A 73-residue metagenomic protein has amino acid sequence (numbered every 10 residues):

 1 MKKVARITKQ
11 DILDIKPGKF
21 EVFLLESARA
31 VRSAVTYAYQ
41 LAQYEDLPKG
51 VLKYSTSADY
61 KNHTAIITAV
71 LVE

Functional and structural regions predicted by a protein language model:
M1-R29: An N-terminal amphipathic alpha-helical segment
D14, E45, A58-Y60: Sterically constrained small-residue positions within well-ordered secondary structures of folded domains
G18-S55: Short, hydrophobic/π-rich interface segment
G50-E73: C-terminal edge-of-domain segments
